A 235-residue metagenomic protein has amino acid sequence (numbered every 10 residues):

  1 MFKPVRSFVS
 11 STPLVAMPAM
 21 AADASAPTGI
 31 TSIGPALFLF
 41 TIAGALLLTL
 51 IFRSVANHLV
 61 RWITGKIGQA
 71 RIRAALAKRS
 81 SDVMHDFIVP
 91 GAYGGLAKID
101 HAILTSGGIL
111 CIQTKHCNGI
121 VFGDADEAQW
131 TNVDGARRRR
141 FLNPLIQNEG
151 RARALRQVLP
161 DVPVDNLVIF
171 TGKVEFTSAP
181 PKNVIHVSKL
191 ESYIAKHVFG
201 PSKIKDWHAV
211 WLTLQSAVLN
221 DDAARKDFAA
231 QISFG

Functional and structural regions predicted by a protein language model:
F2-A97, L104-I109, I120, G135-G235: Surface-exposed interaction regions that form or flank ligand-binding interfaces
C111-I120, D126: Active-site ExK catalytic segment of metal-dependent nucleases
E127-A136: Short glycine/proline- and charge-enriched loop/turn segments that cap or connect secondary-structure elements
